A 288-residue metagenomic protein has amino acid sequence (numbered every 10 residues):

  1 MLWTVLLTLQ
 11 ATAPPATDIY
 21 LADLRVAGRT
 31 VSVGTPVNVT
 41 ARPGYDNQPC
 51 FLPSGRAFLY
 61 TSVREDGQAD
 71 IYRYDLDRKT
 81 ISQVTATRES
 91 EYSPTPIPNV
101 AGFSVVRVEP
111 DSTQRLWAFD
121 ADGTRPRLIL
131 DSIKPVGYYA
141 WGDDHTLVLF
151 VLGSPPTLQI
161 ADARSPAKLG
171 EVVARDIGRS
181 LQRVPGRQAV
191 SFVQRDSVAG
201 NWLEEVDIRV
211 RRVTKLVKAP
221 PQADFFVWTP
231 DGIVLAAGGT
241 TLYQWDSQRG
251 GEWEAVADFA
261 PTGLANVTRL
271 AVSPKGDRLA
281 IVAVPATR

Functional and structural regions predicted by a protein language model:
M1-Q10: Sec-dependent N-terminal signal peptides
L9-R288: Sequence signature of WD/YWTD-type beta-propeller architectures
